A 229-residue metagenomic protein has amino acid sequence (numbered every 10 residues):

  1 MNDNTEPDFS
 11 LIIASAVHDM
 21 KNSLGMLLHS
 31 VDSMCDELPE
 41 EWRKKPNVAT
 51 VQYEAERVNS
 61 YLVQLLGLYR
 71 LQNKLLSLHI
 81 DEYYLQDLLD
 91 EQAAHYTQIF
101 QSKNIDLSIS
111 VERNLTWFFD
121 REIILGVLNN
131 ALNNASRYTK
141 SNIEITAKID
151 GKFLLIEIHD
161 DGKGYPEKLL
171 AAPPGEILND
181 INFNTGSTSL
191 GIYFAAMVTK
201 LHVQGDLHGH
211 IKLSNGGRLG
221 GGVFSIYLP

Functional and structural regions predicted by a protein language model:
M26-E41: Conserved C-terminal segment of the DHp
Y53-Y61: Short alpha-helical segment of the dimerization/phosphotransfer core of two-component systems
N73-L78, T116-F119: Conserved micro-motifs of the catalytic ATP-binding
D81, D106-L115: Conserved catalytic submotifs in the C-terminal HATPase_c
N142-K152: Short beta-strand/loop element within the Bergerat-fold HATPase_c
H159-G186: Glycine-rich/acidic phosphate-handling loop/turn and adjacent ATP-lid/helix of nucleotide-binding kinase/ATPase domains
K200-G217: Glycine-rich ATP-binding loops of the HATPase_c
